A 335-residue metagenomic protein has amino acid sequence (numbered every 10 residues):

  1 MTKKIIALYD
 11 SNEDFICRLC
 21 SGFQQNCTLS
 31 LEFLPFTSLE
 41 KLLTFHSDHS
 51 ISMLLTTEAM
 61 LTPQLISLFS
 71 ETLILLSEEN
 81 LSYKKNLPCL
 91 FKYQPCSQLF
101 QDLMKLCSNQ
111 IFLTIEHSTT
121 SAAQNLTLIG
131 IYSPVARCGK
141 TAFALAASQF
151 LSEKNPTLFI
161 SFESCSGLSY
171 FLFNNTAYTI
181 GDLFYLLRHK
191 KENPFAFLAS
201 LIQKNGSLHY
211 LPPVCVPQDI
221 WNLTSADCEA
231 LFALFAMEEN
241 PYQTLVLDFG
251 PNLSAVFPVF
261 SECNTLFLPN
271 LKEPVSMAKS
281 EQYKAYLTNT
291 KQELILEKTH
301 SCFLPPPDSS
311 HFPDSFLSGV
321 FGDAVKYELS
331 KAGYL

Functional and structural regions predicted by a protein language model:
K3-D14, L19-F23, M53-L55: Conserved acidic segment of CheY-like receiver
L8-E13, F36-L39, L55-M60, L76-E79 (+7 more regions): Structural motif
C20-L65, P251-S254: A short, well-structured beta->alpha microelement
S70-L128: Extreme N-terminal, non-catalytic leader segments that precede Walker-type/kinase nucleotide-binding cores
N125-S164, L168: Walker A/P-loop phosphate-binding motif and the immediately C-terminal alpha-helix
K154-Y210: Phosphate-binding loop that captures ATP/GTP phosphates
L198, K204-F257: Phosphate-binding/switch loop-helix module in NTP-utilizing enzymes
F232-G319: Conserved catalytic-core segment of NTP-binding enzymes
